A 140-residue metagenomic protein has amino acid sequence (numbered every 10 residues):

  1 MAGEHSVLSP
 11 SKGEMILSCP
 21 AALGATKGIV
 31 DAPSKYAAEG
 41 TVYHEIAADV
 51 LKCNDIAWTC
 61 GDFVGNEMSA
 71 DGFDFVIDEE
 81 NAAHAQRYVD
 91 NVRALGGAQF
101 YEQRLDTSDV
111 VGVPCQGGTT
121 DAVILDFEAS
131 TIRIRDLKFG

Functional and structural regions predicted by a protein language model:
M1-N66: Charged, glycine-rich intrinsically disordered N-terminal tails and low-complexity linkers that flank
H5-S6, I46-G140: Catalytic cores of nuclease domains that cleave nucleic-acid phosphodiester backbones
